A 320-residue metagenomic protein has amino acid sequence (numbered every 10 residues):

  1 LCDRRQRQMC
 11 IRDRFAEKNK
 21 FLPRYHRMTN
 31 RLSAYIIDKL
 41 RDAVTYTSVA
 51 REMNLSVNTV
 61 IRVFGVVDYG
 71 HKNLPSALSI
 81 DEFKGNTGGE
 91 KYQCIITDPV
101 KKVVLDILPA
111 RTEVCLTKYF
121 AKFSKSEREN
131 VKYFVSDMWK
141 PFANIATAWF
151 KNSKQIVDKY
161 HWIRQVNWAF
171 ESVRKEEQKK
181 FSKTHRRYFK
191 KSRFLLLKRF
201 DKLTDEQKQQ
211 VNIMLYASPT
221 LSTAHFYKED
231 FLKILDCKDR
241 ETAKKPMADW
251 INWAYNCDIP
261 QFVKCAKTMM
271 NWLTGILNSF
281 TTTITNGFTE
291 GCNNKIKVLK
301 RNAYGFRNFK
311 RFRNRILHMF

Functional and structural regions predicted by a protein language model:
L1-I11: Single conserved hydrophobic/aromatic residue that forms the stacking wall/gate of nucleotide- or nucleobase-binding
C2, M28-L32, F226: Alpha-helix N-cap/N′ positions at the starts of helices
I11, I80, T97, Y160 (+1 more regions): Single, functionally critical "micro-switch" positions that shape active/binding sites and transmembrane helices
D13-F83, G88-G89: Extended interfacial segments that mediate partner engagement and assembly in macromolecular machines
Y25-I36, D106, Y255-C257, V263-K264: Acidic, glycine-enriched active-site microenvironments
T59-I145: RNase H-like nuclease fold core
F64, G89, K101-K102, P109 (+3 more regions): Acidic/histidine-rich catalytic cores and adjacent linkers of DNA breakage/strand-transfer/modification proteins
C94-I95, N167-Q178: Short, surface-exposed amphipathic charged segments that create phosphate/polyanion-binding patches used for binding
